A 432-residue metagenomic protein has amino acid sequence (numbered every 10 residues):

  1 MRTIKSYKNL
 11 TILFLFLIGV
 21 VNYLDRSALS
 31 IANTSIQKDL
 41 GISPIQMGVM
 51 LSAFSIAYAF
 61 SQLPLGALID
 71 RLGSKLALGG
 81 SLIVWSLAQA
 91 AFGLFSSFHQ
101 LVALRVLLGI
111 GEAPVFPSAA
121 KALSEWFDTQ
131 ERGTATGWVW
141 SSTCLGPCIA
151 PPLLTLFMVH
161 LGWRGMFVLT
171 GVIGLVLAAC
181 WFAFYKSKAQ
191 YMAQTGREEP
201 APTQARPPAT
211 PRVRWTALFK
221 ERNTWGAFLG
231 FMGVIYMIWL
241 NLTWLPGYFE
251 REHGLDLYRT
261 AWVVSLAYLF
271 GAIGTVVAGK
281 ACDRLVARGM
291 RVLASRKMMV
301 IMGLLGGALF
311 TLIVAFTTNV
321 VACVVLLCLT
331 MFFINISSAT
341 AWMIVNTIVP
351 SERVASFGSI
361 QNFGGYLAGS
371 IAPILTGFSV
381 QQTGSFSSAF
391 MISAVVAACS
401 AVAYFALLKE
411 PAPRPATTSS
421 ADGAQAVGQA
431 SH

Functional and structural regions predicted by a protein language model:
R2-I4, M192-F228, E252, G423-A426: Juxtamembrane intracellular "pre-TM" segments in multi-pass secondary transporters
L29-S30, E221-V276, S338, W342: Extracytoplasmic gate region of multi-pass secondary transporters
G41, G73, L94-Q100, D128 (+1 more regions): Helix-breaking motifs and short loop linkers at transmembrane-helix boundaries and internal kinks in secondary membrane
F60-S96: Conserved MFS/SLC helix-loop-helix module at the cytosolic interface between two early adjacent transmembrane helices
L76-A90, A294-T311: Structural signature of the two symmetry-related core transmembrane helices
L104-T143: Cytoplasmic helix-loop-helix junction between adjacent transmembrane helices in 12-TM secondary transporters
V139-A189: Helix-loop-helix hairpin linking two adjacent transmembrane segments in secondary transporters
N346-T383: A late C-terminal transmembrane helix in Major Facilitator Superfamily
